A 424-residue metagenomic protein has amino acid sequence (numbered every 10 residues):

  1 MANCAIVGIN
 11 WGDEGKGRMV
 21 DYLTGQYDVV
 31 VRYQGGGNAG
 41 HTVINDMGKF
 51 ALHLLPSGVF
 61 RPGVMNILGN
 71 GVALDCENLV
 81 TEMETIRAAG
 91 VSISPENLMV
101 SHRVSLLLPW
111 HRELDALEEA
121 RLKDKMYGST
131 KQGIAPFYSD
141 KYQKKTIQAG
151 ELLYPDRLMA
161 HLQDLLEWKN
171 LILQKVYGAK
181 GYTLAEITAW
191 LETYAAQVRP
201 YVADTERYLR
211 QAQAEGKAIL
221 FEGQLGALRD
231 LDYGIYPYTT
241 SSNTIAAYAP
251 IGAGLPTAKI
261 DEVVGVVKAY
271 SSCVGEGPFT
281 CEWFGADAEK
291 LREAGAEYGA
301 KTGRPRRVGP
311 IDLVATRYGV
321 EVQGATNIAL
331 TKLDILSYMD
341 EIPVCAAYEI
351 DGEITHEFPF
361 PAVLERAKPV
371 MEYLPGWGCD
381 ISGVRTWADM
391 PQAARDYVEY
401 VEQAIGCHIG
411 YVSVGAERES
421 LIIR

Functional and structural regions predicted by a protein language model:
M1-R424: Non-transmembrane, aqueous-exposed alpha-helical and coiled segments at domain scale
